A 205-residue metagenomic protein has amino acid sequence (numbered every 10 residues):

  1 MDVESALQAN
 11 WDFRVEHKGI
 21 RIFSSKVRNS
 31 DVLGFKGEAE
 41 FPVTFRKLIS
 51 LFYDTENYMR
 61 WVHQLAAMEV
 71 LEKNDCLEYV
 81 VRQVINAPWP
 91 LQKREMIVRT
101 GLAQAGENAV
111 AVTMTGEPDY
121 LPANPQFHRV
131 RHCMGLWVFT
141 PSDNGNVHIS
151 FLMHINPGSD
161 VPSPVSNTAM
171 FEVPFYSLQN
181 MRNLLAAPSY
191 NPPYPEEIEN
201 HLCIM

Functional and structural regions predicted by a protein language model:
M1-M205: Eukaryotic helix-grip
